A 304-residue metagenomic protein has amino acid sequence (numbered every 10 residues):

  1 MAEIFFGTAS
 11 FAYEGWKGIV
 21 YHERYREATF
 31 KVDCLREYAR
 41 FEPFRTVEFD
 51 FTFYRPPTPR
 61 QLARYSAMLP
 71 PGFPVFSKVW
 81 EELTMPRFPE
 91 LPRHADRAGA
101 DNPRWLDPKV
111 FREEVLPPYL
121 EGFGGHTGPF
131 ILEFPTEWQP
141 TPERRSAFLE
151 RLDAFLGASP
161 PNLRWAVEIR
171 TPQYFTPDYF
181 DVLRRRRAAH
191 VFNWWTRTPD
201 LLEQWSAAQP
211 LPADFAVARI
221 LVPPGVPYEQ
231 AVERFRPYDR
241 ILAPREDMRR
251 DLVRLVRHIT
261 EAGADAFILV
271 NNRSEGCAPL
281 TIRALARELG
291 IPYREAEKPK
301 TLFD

Functional and structural regions predicted by a protein language model:
M1-D304: Residues lining hydrophobic/aromatic ligand-binding pockets adjacent to catalytic sites
